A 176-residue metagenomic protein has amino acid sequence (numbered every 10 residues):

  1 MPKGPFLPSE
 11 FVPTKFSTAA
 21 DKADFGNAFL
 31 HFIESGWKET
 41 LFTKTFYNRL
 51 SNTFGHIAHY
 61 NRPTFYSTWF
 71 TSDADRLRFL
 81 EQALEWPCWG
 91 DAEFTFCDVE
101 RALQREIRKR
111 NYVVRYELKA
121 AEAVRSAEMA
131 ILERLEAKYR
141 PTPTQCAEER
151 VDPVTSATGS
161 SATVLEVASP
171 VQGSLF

Functional and structural regions predicted by a protein language model:
M1-F32, S174-F176: Short, extreme N-terminal segment that most often corresponds to the first beta-strand
K22-G26, D73-L77, R125-E128: Short amphipathic alpha-helical segments that mediate assembly, nucleic-acid/protein binding, or membrane association
F32-S35, D75, G159, T163-E166: Intrinsically disordered, low-complexity serine/threonine-rich segments
G36-R108, S156: Acidic, low-complexity, intrinsically disordered interaction modules
L103-T142: Charge-rich, low-complexity alpha-helical coiled-coil segments
P143-A147: Short, charge-rich amphipathic alpha-helical segments embedded in non-transmembrane helical bundles/solenoids
E149-F176: Charge-dense, low-complexity intrinsically disordered regions
